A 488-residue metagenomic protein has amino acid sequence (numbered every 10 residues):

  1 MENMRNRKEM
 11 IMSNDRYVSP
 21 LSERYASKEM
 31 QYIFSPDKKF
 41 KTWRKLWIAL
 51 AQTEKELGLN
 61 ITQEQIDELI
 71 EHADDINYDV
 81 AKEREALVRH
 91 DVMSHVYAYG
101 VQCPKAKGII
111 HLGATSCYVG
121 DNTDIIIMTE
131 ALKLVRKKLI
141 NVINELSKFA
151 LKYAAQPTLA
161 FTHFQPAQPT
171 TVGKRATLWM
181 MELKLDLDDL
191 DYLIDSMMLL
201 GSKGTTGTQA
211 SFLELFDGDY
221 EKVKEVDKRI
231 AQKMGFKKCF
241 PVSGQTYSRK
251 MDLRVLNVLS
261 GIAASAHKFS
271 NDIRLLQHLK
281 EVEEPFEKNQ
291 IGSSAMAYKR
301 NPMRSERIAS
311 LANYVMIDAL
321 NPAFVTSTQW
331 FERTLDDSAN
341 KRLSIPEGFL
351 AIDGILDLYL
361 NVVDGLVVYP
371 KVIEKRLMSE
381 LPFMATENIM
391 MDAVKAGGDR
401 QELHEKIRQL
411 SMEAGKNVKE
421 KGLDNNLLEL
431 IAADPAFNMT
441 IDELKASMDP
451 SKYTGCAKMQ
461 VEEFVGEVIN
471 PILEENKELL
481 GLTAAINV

Functional and structural regions predicted by a protein language model:
R5-A210, D217-R229, G292-S293, M303-R307 (+4 more regions): A helix-coil-helix interface module used to build multimeric assemblies and to scaffold catalytic/cofactor sites
Q31-S35, V80-K82, Q290-S310, E332-E347 (+4 more regions): Short beta-alpha connecting loops at secondary-structure transitions that line or flank enzyme active sites
T129-R136, I140, S147, G173 (+8 more regions): Short amphipathic alpha-helical segments with heptad-repeat character
L151-G173, E283-K299, E332-A339, D364-M384: Glycine-rich cofactor-pocket loops
D186, L190, K237, G244-S338 (+1 more regions): Glycine-rich anion/phosphate-binding loop at the beta-strand->alpha-helix junction
Y220-Q245: Active-site-adjacent "gating/activation" loops or surface patches in catalytic cores
E283, K406-E413: Active/binding-pocket-proximal capping segment
Y314-R400, K406: Long, amphipathic alpha-helical stalk/connector segments used for oligomerization, subunit docking, or mechanical
